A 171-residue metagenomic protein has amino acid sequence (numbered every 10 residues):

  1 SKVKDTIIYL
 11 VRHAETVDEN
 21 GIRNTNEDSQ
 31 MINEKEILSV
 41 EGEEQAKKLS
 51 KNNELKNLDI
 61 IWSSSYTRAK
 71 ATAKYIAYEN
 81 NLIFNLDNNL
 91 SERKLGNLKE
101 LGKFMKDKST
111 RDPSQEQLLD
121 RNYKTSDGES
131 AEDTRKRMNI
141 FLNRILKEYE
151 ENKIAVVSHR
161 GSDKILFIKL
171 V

Functional and structural regions predicted by a protein language model:
S1-I7, N52, L82-L86, E92-D107 (+2 more regions): Acidic, low-complexity terminal tails and accessory targeting/binding regions of phosphate-metabolizing enzymes
V3-L86: Active-site-proximal alpha-helix that buttresses catalytic centers in soluble enzyme cores
D5, K70, N139-V171: Active-site-adjacent alpha-helix immediately C-terminal to a catalytic or transition-state-stabilizing loop
H13, N89, H159: Cofactor-binding loop segments of dinucleotide-utilizing enzymes, especially the Rossmann-like FAD- and NAD(P)+-binding
V17-D18, Q30-I37, Y78-I140: Phosphate-handling substructures
N20-G21, T72-A73, G96, I165-I168: Short glycine-/acidic-enriched loop or helix-start segments at secondary-structure transitions that form or flank
K47-E54, R135, N139-K147: Generic structural signal for well-ordered alpha-helical scaffold segments
S63-S64, K136, V157-S158: Short beta-strand scaffold positions
